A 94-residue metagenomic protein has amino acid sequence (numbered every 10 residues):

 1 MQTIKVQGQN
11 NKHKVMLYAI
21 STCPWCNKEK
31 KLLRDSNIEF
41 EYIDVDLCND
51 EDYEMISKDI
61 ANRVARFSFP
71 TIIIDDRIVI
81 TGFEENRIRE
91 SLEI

Functional and structural regions predicted by a protein language model:
Q2-E41: Local sequence-structure signature of Cys/Sec-based thiol-disulfide redox active-site neighborhoods
A19, D46-N49, I78: Short loop or secondary-structure boundary microenvironments that flank and position key functional residues
C23-C26, D50, T81-G82: Loop/helix-junction capping segments adjacent to catalytic residues or to phosphate/diphosphate-binding pockets
N27-K30, Y53-E54, E85: Conserved strand-to-helix beginnings and helix N-cap segments that scaffold or border functional pockets
N37-E39, A65, D76, I94: Short glycine/proline-enriched coil/turn segments at helix->beta-strand junctions
V45-R66, I94: Thioredoxin-like thiol-disulfide oxidoreductase module
K58-I80: Short, structured active-site "lid" loops
I74-I94: Non-catalytic, surface beta->alpha helical segment in thiol-disulfide oxidoreductase systems
